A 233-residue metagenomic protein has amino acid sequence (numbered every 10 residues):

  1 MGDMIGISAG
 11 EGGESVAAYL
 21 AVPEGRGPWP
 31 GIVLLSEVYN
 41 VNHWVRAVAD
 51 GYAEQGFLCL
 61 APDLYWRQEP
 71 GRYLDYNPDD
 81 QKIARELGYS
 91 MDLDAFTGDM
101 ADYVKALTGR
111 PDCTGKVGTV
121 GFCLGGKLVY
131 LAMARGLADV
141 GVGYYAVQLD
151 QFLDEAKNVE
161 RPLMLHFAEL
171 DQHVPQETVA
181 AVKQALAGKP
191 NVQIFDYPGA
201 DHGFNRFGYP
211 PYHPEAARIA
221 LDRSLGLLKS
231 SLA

Functional and structural regions predicted by a protein language model:
M1-A233: N-terminal cap/leader regions of alpha/beta-hydrolase-fold enzymes, predominantly small-molecule hydrolases
